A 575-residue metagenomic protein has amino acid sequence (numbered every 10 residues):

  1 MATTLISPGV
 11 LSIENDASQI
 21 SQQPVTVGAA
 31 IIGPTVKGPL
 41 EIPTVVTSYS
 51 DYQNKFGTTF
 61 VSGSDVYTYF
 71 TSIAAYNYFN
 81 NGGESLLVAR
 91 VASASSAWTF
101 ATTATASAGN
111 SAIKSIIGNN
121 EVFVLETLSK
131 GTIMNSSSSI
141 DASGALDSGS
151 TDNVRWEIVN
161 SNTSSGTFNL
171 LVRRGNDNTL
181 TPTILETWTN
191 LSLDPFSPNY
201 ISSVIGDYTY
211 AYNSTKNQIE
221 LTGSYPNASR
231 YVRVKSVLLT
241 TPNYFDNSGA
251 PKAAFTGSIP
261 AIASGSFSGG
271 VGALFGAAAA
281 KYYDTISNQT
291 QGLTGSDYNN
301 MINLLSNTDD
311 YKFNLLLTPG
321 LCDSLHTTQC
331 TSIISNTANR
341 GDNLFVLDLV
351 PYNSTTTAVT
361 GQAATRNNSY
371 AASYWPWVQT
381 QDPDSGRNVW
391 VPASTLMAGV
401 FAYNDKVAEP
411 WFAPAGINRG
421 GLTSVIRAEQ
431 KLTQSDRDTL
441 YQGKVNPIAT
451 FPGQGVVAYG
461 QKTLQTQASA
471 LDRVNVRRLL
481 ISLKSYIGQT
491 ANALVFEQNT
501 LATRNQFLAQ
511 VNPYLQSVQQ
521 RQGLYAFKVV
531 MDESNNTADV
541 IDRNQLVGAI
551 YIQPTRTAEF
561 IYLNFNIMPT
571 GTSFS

Functional and structural regions predicted by a protein language model:
M1-G118, S161-N169, R173-N178, T209-N213 (+1 more regions): Structured, hydrophobic secondary-structure cores that serve as assembly/anchoring elements
S115, E121-E126, D141-S143: Polybasic, low-complexity Lys/Arg-rich tracts in intrinsically disordered regions that serve as generic basic
E126-T127, L480: Acidic, glycine-rich low-complexity segments with interspersed aromatic residues
T127-S129, G320: Residues on the solvent-exposed faces and adjacent turns of beta-rich solenoids used to engage binding targets
S137-N162, I302-N307: Intrinsically disordered, low-complexity regulatory segments in eukaryotic proteins
N178-E186: Surface-exposed loop/edge segments in extracytoplasmic proteins
E186-S224: E2/UBC-UEV (E2-variant) core
